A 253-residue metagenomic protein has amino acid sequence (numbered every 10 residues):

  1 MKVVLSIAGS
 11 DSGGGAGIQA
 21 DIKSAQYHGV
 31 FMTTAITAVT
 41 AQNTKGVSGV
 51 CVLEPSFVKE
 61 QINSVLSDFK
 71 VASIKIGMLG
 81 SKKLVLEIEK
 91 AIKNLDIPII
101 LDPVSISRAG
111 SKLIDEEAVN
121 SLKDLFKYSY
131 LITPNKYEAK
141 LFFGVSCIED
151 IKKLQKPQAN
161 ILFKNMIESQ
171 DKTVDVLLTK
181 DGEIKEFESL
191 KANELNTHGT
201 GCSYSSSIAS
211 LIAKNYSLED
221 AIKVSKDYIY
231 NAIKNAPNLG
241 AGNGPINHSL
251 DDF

Functional and structural regions predicted by a protein language model:
K2-S6, I18, I22-S107, F253: Conserved N-terminal subdomain of the carbohydrate kinase-like
I7-G13, I184-H198: Short pre-catalytic strand/loop immediately N-terminal to key active-site residues, enriched for Gly-Thr
Q19, S24, E194-L218: Short, small-residue alpha-helix embedded
G29-T33, E183-K185, L211-S225: Phosphate-handling active-site elements
C51-E60, G110-F126: Conserved phosphate-binding/catalytic loop of the ribokinase/pfkB sugar-kinase fold
V52, D68, D220-F253: Charged C-terminal helix
F57-Q61, D124, D220-Y228: A non-catalytic, amphipathic alpha-helix used as a structural packing/dimerization or gating element in enzyme scaffolds
I114-I184: Conserved phosphate/ATP/ADP-binding segment of small-molecule kinases
